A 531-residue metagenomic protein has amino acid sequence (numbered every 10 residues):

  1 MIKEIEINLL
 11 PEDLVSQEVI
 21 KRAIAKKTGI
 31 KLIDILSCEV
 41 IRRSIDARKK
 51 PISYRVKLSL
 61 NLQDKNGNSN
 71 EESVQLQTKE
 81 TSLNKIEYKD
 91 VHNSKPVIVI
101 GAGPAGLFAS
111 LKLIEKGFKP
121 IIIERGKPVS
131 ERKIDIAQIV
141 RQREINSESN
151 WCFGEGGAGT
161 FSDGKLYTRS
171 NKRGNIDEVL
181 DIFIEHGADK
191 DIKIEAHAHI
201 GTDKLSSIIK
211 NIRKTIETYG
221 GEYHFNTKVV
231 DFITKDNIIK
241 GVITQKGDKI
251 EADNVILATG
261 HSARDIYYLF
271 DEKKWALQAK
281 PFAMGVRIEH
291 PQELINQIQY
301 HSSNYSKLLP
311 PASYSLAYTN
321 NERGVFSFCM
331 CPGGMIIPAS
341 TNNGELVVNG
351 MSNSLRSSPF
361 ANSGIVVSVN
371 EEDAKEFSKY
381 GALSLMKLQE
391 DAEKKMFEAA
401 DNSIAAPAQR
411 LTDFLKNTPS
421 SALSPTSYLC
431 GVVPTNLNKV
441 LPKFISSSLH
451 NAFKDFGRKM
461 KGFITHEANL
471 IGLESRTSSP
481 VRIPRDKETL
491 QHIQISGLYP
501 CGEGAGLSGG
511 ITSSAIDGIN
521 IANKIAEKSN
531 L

Functional and structural regions predicted by a protein language model:
I2-Y54, L58-F161, K165-L531: Residues forming the flavin
